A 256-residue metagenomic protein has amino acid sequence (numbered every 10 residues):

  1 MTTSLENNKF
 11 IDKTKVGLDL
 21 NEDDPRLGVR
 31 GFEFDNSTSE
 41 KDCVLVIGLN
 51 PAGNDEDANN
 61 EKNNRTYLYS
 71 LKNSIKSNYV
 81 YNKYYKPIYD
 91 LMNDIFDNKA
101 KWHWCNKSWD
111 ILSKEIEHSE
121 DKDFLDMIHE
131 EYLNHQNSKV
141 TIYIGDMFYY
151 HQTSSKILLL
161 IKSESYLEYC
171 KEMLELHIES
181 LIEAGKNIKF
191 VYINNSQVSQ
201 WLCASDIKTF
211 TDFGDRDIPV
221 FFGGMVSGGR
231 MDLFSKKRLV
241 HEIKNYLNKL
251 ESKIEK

Functional and structural regions predicted by a protein language model:
M1-D97, H177-S180, D206-R216, K249-K256: Active-site and ligand/interface coordination hotspots across diverse enzymes and nucleic-acid-associated assemblies
D19-D35, I111-E131, E164-L181: A Trp-anchored, charged/polar loop motif used as the substrate-binding/catalytic surface of acyl/ester-handling
L27, S39-D42, K83, P87 (+6 more regions): Short, well-structured alpha-helical interface segments that form or flank functional binding sites
V29-F32, I88, S108, I144-G145 (+2 more regions): Generic structural hydrophobic/aromatic packing signal, biased to beta-strands
F32, G48-P51, D146-M147, I193-V198: Short, well-ordered beta-to-alpha junction loops that form the rim of enzyme active sites and present histidine/acidic
G48, H103-W104, D110, S199-I207: Bulky hydrophobic/aromatic packing residues
N64-Y149, T153-S155: Low-complexity, serine/threonine/proline-enriched polar segments
V140, F148-K256: Glycine/proline-rich loop-helix segments at beta-alpha junctions forming the active-site rim of enzyme cores
